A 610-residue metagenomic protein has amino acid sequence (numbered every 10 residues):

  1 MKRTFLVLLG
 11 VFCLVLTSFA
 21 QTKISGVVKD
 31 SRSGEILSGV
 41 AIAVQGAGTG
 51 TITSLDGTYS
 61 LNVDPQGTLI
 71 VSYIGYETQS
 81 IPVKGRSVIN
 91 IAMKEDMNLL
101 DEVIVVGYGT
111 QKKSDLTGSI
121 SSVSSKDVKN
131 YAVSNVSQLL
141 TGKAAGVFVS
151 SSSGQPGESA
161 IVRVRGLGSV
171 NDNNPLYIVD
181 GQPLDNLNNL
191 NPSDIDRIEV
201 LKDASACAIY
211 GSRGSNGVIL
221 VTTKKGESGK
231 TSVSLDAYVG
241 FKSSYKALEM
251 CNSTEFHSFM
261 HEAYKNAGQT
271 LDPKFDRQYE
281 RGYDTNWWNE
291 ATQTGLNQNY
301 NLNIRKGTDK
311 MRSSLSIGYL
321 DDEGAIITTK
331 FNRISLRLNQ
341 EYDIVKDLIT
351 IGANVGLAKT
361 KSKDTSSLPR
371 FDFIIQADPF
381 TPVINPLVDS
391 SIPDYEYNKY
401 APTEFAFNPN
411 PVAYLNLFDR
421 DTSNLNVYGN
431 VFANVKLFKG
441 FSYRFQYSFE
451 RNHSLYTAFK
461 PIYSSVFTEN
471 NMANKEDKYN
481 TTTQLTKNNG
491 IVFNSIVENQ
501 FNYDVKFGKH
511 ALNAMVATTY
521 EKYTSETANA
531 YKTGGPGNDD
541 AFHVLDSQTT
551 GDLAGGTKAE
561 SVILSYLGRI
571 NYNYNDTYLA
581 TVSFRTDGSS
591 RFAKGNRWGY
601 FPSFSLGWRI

Functional and structural regions predicted by a protein language model:
K2-L338, D343-I344, I349-A358, Y428-G429 (+1 more regions): Short, small/polar-rich motifs associated with maturation and membrane association, primarily at protein termini
T53, L296, K558-V562, I570: Short secondary-structure boundary/capping elements
S114, E227-D284, A325-I327, S335 (+4 more regions): Surface-exposed loop/interface segments of Gram-negative outer-membrane beta-barrel transport/assembly proteins
V162, I219, L302, L336-L338 (+6 more regions): Membrane-embedded beta-strands of outer-membrane beta-barrel proteins, especially the hydrophobic/small aromatic
I195, L336-L338, V497, L564-I570 (+3 more regions): Extended, hydrophobic alpha-helical segments in both membrane/secreted and soluble proteins
T223-K225, K306-T308, Y342-I344, V355 (+6 more regions): Residue-level signature of outer-membrane beta-barrel architecture
S313, A433-T468, I563, L567-D587: Glycine/serine-rich loop-strand microenvironments at binding/catalytic pocket rims
Y319-E323, R585-S590: A short, flexible beta-alpha/helix-coil linker loop
